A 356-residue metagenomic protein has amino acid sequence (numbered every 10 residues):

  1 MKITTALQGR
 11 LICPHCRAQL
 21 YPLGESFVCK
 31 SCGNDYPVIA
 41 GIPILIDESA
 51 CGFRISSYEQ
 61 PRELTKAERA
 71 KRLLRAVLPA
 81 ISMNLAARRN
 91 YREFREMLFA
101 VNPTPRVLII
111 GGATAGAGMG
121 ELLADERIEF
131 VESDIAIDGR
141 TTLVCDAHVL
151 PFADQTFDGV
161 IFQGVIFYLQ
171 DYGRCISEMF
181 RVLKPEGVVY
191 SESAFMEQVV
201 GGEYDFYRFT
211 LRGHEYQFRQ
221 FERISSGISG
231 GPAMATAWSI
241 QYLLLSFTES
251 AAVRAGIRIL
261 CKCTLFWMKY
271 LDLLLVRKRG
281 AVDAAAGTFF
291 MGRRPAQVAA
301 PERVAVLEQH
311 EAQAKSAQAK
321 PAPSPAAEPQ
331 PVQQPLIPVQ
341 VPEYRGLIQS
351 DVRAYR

Functional and structural regions predicted by a protein language model:
M1-L150, G159, A285-T288, P295-P321 (+2 more regions): Conserved N-terminal segment of class I S-adenosyl-L-methionine
N102, D125, Q170, K184 (+1 more regions): Short conserved AdoMet
D158-Q170: A short SAM/SAH-binding and catalytic strip from SAM-dependent methyltransferases
G173-P185: A short glycine-rich, Lys/Arg-flanked "PGG" loop and its adjoining helix->strand segment in the class I
R174, V188-K315, I348: S-adenosyl-L-methionine-dependent methyltransferase catalytic module, highlighting the catalytic core
